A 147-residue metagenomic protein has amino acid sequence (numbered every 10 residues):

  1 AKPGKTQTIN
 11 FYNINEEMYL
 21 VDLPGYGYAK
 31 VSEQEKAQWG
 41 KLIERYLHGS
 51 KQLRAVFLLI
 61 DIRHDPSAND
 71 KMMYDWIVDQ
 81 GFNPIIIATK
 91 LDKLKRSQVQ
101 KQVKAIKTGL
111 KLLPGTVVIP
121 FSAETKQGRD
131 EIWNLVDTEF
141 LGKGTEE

Functional and structural regions predicted by a protein language model:
A1-E16: Switch I (effector-binding) loop of TRAFAC-class P-loop GTPase G-domains
K2, A29, E33, I60: Short gly/ser-rich anion-binding loops that grip negatively charged ligand groups
T6, K36-G40, S67, R129: Amphipathic alpha-helical transducer elements in NTP-driven molecular machines
D22: Conserved active-site aspartate in kinases
Y26-K36, D92-K95: Flexible beta-alpha connector loops of hexameric P-loop NTPases
G27-V31, S67, G128: Short acidic/glycine-rich loop or secondary-structure boundary segments that cap or lie
K41-T116: Conserved C-terminal guanine-recognition region of P-loop GTPase G domains, centered on the G4
K93-E147: Canonical P-loop GTPase G-domain recognition
